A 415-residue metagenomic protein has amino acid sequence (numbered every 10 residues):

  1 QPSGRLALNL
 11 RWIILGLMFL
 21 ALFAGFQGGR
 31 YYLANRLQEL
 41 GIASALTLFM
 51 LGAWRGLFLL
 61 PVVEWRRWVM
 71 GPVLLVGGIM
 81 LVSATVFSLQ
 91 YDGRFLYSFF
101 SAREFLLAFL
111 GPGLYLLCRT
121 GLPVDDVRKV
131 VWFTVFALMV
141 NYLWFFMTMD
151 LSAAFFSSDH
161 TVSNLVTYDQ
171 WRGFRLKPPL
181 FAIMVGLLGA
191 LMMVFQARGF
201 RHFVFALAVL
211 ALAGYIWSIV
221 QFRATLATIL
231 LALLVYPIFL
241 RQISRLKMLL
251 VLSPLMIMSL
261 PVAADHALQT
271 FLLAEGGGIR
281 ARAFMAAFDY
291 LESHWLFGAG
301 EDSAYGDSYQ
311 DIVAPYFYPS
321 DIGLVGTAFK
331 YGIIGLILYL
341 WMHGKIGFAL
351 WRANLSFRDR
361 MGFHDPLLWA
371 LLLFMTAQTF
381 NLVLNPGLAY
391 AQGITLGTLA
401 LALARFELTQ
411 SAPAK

Functional and structural regions predicted by a protein language model:
Q1-T85, L122-D125, F195-R201, R352 (+3 more regions): Transmembrane signal-anchor hairpin modules in multi-pass inner-membrane enzymes, especially those that act on
W68-L81, D92-L117, K129-V135, M139: Aromatic-anchored transmembrane helix interface
T85-G93, D125, M139-L180, I312: Membrane-interfacial helix-loop-helix modules of multi-pass inner-membrane proteins that assemble, modify, or transport
R128-A153, R172-Q221, L226-F239: Alpha-helical transmembrane segments of multi-pass inner-membrane proteins
V220, P237-E275, F288-S293: A membrane-periplasm/extracellular boundary helix in multi-pass inner-membrane enzymes that assemble envelope glycans
H266, T270-Y331, R352-R358: Long extracytoplasmic/lumenal interhelical loops at the membrane interface of multi-pass membrane proteins
I333-T379, R405-F406, Q410: Hydrophobic transmembrane alpha-helices and their immediate junctions
A370-K415: Transmembrane alpha-helices of multi-pass inner-membrane enzymes
